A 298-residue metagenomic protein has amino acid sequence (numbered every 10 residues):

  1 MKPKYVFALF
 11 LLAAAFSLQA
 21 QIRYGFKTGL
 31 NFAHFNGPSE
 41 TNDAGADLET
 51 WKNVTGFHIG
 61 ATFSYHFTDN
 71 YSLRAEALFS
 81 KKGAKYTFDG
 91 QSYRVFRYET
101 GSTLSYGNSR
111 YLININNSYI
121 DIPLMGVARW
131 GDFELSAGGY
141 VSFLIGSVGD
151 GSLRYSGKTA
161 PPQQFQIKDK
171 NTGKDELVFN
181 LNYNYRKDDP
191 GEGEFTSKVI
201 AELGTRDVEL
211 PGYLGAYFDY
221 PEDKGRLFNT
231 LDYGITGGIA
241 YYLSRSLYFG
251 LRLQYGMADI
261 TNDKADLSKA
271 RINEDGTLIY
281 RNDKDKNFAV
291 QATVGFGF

Functional and structural regions predicted by a protein language model:
M1-Y5, Q21: Positively charged n-region of N-terminal signal peptides that target proteins for export
Y5-A14: Sec-dependent N-terminal signal peptides
F16-A20: Sec/Tat signal peptide C-region and signal peptidase I cleavage site
I22, Y71-L73, D132-L135, R245-F249: Repeated loop/turn-to-beta-strand initiation elements of outer-membrane beta-barrel proteins
I22-R74: Start-of-domain marker
R23, K284-F298: Outer-membrane beta-barrel "beta-signal"
F26-L30, F57-Y65, A77-F79, I120-A128 (+4 more regions): Residues on the lipid-exposed face of transmembrane beta-strands in outer-membrane beta-barrel proteins
H34-V54, K82-N117, L144-D232, D259-A289: Extracellular/periplasm-exposed beta-strand and loop segments of Gram-negative cell-envelope proteins, dominated by
